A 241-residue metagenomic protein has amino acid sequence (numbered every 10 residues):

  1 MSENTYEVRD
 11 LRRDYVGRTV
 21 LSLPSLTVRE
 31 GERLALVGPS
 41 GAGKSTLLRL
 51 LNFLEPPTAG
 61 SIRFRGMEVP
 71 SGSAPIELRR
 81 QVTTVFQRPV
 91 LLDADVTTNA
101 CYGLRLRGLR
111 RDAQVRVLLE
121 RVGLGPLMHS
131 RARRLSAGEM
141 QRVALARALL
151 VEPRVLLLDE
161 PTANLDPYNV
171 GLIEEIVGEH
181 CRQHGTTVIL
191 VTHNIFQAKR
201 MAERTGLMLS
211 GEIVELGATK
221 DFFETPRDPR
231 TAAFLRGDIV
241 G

Functional and structural regions predicted by a protein language model:
N52: Helix-to-loop junction immediately C-terminal to a conserved catalytic motif
V69-T83, L106, F222-P226: ABC ATPase NBD coupling module
D112-L127: Conserved ABC ATPase "signature" region
R131-L135, E139: Conserved ABC ATPase signature
E152: Conserved catalytic motifs of ABC-family nucleotide-binding domains
L156-D159: Catalytic Walker B motif of ABC-type/P-loop ATPase nucleotide-binding domains
